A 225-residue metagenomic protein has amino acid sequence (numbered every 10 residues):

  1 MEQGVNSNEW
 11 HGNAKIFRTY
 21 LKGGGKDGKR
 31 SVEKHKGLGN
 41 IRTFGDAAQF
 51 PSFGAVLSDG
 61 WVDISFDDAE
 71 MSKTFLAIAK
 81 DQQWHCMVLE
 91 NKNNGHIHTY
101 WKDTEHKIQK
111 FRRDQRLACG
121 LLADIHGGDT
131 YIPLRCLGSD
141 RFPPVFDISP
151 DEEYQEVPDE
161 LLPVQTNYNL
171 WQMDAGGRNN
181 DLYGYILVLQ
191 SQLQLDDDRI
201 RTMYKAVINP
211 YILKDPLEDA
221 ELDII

Functional and structural regions predicted by a protein language model:
M1-G95, K102-H106, Y168, Q172-D174 (+1 more regions): Signature for HUH/AEP ssDNA processing cores
A55-S72, L76, W101-T202, P216: DNA replication initiation modules
D81-Q82, L189, V207-P210: Conserved short hydrophobic interaction patches
Q83-W84, I108-Q109, I212, D219: Amphipathic alpha-helical interaction segments
R201-I225: Basic, alpha-helical nucleic-acid-binding regions used in initiation and control of genome expression
